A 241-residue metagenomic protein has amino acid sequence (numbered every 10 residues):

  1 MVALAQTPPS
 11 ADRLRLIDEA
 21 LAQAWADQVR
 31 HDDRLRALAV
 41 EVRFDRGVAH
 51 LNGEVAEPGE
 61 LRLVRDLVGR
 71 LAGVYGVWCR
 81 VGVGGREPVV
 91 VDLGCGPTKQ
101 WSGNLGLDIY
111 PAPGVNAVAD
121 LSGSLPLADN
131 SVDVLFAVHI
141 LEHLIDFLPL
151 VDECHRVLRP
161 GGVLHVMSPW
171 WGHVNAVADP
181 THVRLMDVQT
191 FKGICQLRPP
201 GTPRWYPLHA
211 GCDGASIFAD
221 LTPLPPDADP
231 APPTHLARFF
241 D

Functional and structural regions predicted by a protein language model:
M1-P88: N-terminal targeting leaders
G47-A49, A112, S124, A215: Beta-strand-connecting loop/turn residues
R62-R65, D133, V151, K192: Generic structural signal for individual residues within well-ordered alpha-helical segments across diverse proteins
G84, P88-T98, D229-D241: SAM-dependent nucleic-acid methyltransferase catalytic core
P88-G172: Conserved SAM-binding loop
F147-P149, E153, R159, V163-D241: S-adenosyl-L-methionine-dependent methyltransferase catalytic module, highlighting the catalytic core
